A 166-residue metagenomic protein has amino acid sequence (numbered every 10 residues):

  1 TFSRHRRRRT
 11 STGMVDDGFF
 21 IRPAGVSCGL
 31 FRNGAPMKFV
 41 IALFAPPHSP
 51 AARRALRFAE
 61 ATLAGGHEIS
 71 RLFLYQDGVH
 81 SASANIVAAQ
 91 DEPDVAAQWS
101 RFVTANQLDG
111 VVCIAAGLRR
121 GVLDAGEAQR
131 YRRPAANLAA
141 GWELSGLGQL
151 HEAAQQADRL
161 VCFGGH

Functional and structural regions predicted by a protein language model:
T1-M14: Extreme N-terminal basic, low-complexity initiation segments that serve as generic localization/processing leaders
F2, F19-F20, F31: Aromatic (phenylalanine/tyrosine) cluster motif
F39-R53, A82-V87: Short, glycine-rich nucleotide/cofactor-binding loops
A51-H67, L72: Histidine-anchored nucleotide/phosphate-binding helix
F73-A82: Short connector loops at secondary-structure junctions
A88-G117: A glycine-rich helix N-cap at a beta->alpha junction
I114-H166: N-terminal glycine-rich phosphate/adenylate-binding segment common to multiple enzyme folds
